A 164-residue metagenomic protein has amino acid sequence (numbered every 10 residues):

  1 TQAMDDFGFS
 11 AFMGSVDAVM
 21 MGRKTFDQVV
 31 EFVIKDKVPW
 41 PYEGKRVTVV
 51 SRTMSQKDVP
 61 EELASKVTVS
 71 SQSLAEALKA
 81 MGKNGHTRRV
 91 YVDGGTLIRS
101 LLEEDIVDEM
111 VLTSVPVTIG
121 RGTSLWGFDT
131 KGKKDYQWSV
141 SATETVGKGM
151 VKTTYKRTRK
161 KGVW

Functional and structural regions predicted by a protein language model:
T1-W164: Enzymes that bind and transform nitrogen-containing heteroaromatic metabolites
